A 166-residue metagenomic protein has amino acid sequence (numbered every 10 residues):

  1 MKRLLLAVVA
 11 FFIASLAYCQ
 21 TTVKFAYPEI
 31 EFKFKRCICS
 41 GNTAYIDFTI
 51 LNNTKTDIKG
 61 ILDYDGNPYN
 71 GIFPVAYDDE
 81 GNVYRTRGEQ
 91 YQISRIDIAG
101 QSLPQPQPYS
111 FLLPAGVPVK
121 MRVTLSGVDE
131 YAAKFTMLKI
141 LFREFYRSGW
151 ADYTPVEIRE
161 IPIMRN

Functional and structural regions predicted by a protein language model:
M1-A17: Sec-dependent N-terminal signal peptides
L6-V8, C37, L112, G127: Residues embedded in well-ordered secondary-structure elements
Q20-N42, N53-T56, D97-A99: Low-complexity, acidic Ser/Thr/Pro/Gly-rich terminal tails and inter-domain linkers that flank the onset of structured
Q20-P28, Y69-G71, P106-N166: Surface-exposed edge beta-strand/loop patches
S40, N53-P114, R159-R165: The feature marks short-to-medium sequence segments in extracytoplasmic or secretory-pathway proteins
A44-T54, V123: Short, well-ordered beta-strand segments enriched in hydrophobic/aromatic residues
